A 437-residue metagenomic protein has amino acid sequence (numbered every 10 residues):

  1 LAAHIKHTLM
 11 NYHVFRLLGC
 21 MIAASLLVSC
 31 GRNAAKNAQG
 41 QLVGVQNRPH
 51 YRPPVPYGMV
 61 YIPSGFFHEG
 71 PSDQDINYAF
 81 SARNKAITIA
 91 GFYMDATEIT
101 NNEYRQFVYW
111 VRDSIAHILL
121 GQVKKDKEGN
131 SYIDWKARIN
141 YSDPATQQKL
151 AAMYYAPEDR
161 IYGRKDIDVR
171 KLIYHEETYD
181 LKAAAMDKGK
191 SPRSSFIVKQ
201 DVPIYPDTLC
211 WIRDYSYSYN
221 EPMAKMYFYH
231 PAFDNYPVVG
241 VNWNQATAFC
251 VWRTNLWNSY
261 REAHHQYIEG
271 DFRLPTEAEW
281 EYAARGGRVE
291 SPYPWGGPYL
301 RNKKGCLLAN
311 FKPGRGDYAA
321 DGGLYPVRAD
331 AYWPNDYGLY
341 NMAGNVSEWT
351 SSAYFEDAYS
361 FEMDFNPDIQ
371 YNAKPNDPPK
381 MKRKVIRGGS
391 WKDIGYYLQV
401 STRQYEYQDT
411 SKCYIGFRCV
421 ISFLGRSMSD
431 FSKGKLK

Functional and structural regions predicted by a protein language model:
L1-L9: Short, Lys/Arg-enriched N-terminal segments with co-localized hydrophobic residues within the first ~10-30 amino acids
T8-L18: Bacterial N-terminal signal peptides that target proteins for export
H13, A373-P378, Q404-S411: Short proline/glycine-enriched turn/loop segments at secondary-structure junctions
V28-S29: C-terminal motif of bacterial Sec signal peptides marking the signal peptidase cleavage site
A34-Q39, Y61-I62, H68, D73 (+2 more regions): Functional-site microenvironments in short loops/helix caps that host divalent-cation chemistry
G40-P54: A short, compositionally biased domain-edge/stem linker segment
Y51-F228, D234-A246, G344, F423: A short glycine-rich, aromatic-capped structural motif
C413-S429: Short, structured beta-strand segments at or near domain termini in extracellular proteins/domains
